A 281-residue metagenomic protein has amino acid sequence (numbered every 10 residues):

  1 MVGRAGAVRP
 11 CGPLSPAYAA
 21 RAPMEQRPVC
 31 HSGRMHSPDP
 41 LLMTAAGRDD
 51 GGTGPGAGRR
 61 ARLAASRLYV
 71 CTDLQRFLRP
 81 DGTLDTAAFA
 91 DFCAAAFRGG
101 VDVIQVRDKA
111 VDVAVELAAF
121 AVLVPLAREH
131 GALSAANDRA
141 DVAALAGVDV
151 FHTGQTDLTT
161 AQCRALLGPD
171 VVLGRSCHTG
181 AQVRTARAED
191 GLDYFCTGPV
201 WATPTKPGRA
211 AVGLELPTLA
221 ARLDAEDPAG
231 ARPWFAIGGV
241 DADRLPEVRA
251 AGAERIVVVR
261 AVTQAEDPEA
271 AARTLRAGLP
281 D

Functional and structural regions predicted by a protein language model:
V2-G3, E25, H36, T44: Position-driven detector of the extreme protein N-terminus
G3-P23: Compositionally biased, low-complexity flexible segments
G6, E25-Q26, D49-D50: Intrinsically disordered, low-complexity polyampholyte segments enriched for Lys and acidic residues
C30-V150, L166-L192, L219, G230-W234 (+2 more regions): Conserved N-terminal beta1-alpha1 strand-loop-helix module at the mouth
Q155-Q162, C196-G208, L245-L275: Glycine-rich phosphate-binding active-site loops on the catalytic face of alpha/beta enzymes
C196, W234-V240, V257: Glycine-rich anion-binding loop/nest that anchors nucleotide
K206-R222: Substrate-recognition "cap/lid" segment bordering the active-site pocket of phosphatases
